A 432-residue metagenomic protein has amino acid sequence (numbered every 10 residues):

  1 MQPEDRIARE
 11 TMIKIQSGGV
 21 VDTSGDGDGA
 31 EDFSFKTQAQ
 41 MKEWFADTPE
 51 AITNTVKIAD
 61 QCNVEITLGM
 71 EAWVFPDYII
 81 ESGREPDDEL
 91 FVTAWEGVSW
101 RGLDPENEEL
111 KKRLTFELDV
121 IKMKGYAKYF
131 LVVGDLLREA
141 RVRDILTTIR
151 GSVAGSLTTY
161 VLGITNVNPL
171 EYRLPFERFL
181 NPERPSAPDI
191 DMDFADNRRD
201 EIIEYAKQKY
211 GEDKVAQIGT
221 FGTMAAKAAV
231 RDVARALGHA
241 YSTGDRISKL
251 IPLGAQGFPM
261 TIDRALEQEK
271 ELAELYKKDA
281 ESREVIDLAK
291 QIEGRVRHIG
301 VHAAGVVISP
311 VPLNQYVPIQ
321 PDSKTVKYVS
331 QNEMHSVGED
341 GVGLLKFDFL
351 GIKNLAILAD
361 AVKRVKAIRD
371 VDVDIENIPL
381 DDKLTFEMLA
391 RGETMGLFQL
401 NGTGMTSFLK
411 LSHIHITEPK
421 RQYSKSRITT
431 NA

Functional and structural regions predicted by a protein language model:
M1-H413, T417, A432: Alpha-helical scaffold/interaction cores of sigma-54-like transcription cofactors and many family A DNA polymerases
I416-T429: A short, hydrophobic C-terminal helix/tail in secreted or cell-surface proteins
